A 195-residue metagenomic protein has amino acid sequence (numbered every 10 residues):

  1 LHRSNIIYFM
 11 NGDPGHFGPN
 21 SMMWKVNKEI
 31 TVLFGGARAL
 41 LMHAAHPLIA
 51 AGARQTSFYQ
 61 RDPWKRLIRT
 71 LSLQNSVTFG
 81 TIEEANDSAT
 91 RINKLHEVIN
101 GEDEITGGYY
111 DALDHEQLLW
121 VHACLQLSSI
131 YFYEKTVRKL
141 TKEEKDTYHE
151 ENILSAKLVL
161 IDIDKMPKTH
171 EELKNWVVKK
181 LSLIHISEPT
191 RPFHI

Functional and structural regions predicted by a protein language model:
L1-L33: Extreme N-terminal leader/anchor segments
V26-W64: Basic/polar, acidic-poor N-terminal "presequence/leader" segments that form or can form short amphipathic helices
Q60-R66, L71, I82-S128: A glycine-rich, hydrophobic loop/mini-helix early in the fold
N75-T78: Alpha-helical support elements that line or immediately flank enzyme active sites and cofactor-binding pockets
Y131-T147, V159-I163: Inter-helical turn/loop segments and adjacent helix faces that build the functional surface of alpha-helical bundle
H149-S155: Flexible glycine-rich active-site/ligand-binding loops centered on an Asp-His dyad
H170-K179: Small-residue-rich helix-loop
I184-I195: Single conserved hydrophobic/aromatic residue that forms the stacking wall/gate of nucleotide- or nucleobase-binding
